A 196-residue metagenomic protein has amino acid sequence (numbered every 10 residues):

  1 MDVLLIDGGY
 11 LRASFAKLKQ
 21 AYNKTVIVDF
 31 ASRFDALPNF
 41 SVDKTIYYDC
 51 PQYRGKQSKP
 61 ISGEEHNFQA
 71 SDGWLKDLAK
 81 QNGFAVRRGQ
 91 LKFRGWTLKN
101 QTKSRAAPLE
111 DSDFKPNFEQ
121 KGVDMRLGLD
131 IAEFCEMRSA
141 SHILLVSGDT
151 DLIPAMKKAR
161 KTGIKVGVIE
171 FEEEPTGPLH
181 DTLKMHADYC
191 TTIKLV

Functional and structural regions predicted by a protein language model:
M1-S104, D111-P116, I164-K165, E172-E174: Domain-level signal for Mg2+-assisted phosphodiester chemistry and nucleotide/NA-binding surfaces in nucleic-acid
R87-V196: Nuclease catalytic cores that cleave nucleic-acid phosphodiester bonds, predominantly acidic two-metal-ion
